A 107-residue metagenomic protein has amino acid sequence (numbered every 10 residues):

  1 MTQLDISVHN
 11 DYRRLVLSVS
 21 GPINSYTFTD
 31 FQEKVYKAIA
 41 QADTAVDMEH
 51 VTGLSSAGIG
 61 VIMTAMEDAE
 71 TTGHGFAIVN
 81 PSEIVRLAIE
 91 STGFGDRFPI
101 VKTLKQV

Functional and structural regions predicted by a protein language model:
M1-G53, T64-V107: STAS-like cytosolic regulatory interaction modules
